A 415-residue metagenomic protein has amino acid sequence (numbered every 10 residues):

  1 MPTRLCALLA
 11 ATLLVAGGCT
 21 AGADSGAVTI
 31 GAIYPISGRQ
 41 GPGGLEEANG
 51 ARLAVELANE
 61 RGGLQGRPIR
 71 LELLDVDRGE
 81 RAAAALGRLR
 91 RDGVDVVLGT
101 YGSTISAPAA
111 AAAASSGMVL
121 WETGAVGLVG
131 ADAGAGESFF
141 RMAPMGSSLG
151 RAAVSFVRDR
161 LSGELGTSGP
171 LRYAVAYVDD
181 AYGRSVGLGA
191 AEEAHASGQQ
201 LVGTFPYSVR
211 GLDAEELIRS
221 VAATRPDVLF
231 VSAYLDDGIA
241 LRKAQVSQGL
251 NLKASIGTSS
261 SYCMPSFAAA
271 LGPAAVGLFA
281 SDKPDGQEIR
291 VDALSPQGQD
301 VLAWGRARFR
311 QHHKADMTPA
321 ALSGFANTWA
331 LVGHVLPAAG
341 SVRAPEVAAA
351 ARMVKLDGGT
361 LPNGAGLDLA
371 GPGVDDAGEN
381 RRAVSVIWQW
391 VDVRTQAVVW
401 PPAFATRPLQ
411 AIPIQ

Functional and structural regions predicted by a protein language model:
M1-T29, Q415: Short, low-complexity disordered leader/linker segments with a strong preference for bacterial N-terminal type II
V28, N49-L71, S162-L165, H195-G198: Signal peptide-proximal N-terminal region of secreted/periplasmic/extracellular or secretory-lumen proteins
G31-R52, L74-E80, Y101-G102, A176-S185 (+1 more regions): Extracytoplasmic "Venus flytrap"
I36-R39, V76-R81, G102-A107, A125-G130 (+8 more regions): Solvent-exposed loop/turn segments at secondary-structure junctions within structured extracellular/periplasmic domains
P42-E47, G62-A133, M142, Y207-A214 (+1 more regions): Beta-alpha junction/loop-to-helix N-cap segments that form part of ligand/metal-binding clefts
V94-T204, K253-A280: Extracytoplasmic ligand/sensor domains, especially the bilobed periplasmic-binding protein
V246-G324, P413-I414: Extracellular/periplasmic periplasmic-binding protein-like sensory domains
R308-A321, V332-A397: Segments of small-molecule ligand-sensing domains
